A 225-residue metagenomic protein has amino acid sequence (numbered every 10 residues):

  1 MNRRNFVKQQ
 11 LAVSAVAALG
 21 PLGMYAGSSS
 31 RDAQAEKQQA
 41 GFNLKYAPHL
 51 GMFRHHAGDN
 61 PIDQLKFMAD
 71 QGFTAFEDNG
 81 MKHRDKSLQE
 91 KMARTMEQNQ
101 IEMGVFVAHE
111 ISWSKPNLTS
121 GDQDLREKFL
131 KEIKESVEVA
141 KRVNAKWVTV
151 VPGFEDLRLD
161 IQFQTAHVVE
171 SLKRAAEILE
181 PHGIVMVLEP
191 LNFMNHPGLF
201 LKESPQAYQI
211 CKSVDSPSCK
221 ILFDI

Functional and structural regions predicted by a protein language model:
N2-K146, K173, E180, S216-L222: N-terminal pre-domain/capping segments
G20-P21, I62, F154, Q162 (+3 more regions): Short amphipathic alpha-helical leader/targeting segments
Q34, D78, K115, F154 (+2 more regions): Residues at structural and domain junctions
A75-F76, V169-I225: Acidic/histidine-rich catalytic cores of soluble enzymes
Q100, R158-I161, V187, L222: Amphipathic, soluble alpha/beta structural segments
S120-K131, L159-E170, N195-Q206: Alpha-helix N-cap and loop-to-helix initiation/capping positions
A140-L159, V185-F193: Active-site groove signature of glycoside hydrolases
